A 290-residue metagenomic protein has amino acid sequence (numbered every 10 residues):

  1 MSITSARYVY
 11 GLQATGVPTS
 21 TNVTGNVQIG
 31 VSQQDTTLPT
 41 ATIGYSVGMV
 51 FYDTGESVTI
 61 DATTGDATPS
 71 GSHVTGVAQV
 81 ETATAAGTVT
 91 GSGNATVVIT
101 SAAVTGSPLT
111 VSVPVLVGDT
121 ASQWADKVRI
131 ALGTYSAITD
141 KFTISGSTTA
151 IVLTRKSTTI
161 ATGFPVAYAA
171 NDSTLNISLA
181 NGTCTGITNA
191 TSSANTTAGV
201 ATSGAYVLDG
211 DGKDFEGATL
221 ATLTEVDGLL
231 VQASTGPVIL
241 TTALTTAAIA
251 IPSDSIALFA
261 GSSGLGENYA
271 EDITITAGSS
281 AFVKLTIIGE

Functional and structural regions predicted by a protein language model:
S2-T37, A277-E290: C-terminal interaction-tip segments
S32-S72, S203-T222, L229: Short, well-structured hydrophobic secondary-structure segments
H73-T75, T82-A170, T174-N176, T197 (+1 more regions): Extended, beta-strand-rich, solvent-exposed assembly scaffolds of outer structural proteins
G87-V89, S101, G146, S157 (+3 more regions): Non-cytosolic beta-sheet module surface loops
G91-V97, T162-F164, G204, D227 (+2 more regions): Short beta-strand/loop motifs in extracellular/secreted proteins, especially within beta-sandwich accessory domains
Y206, L223-V226, L230-A250: Short, surface-exposed beta-strand/strand-loop-strand elements in extracellular ectodomains
T245-A270: Intrinsically disordered, low-complexity Pro/Gly/Ser/Thr-rich segments with frequent PxxP/GP/PP motifs and embedded
G264-F282: Noncatalytic modules at the cell exterior or secretory-pathway interfaces, chiefly beta-strand-rich lectin/adhesion
